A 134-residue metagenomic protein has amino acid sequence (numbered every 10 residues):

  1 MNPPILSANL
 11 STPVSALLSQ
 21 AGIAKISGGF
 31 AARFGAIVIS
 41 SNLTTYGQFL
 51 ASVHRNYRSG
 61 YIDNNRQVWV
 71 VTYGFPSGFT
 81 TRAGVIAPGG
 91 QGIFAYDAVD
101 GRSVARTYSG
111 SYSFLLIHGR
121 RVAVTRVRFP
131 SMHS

Functional and structural regions predicted by a protein language model:
M1-S134: Long, terminal "pre-/pro-" and other extracytoplasmic accessory regions that lie outside the mature folded/catalytic
